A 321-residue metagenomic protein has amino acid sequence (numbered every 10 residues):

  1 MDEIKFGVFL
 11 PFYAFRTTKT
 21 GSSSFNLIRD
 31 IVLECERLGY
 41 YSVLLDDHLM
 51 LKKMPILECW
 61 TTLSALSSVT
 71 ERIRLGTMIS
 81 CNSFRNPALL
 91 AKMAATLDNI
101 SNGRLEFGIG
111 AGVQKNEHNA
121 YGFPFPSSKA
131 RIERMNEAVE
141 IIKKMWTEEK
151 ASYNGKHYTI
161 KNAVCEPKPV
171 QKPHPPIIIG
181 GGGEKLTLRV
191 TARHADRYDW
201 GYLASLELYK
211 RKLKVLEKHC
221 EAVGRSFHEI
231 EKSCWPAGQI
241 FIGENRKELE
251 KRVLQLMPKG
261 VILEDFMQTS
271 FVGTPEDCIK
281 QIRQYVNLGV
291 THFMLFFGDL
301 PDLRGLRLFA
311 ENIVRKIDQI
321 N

Functional and structural regions predicted by a protein language model:
M1-V69, P173-P175: N-terminal beta1-alpha1-beta2 module of alpha/beta enzyme domains
D2, S127-P169, Y202-T291, P301-R304 (+1 more regions): An alpha-helical appendage that flanks or caps ligand/catalytic pockets
D2-S23, S83-S152, G201, E207-R211: Flexible, glycine-rich active-site loops centered on histidine and acidic residues that chelate a metal or position
F6-L10, V43-L45, L75-T77, L105-I109 (+4 more regions): Hydrophobic faces of well-ordered beta-strands that scaffold small-molecule active sites in alpha/beta enzyme cores
F12-N26, S80-P87, P173-G183, D265-E276: Active-site mouth loops of central-metabolism enzymes
S22-C35, L90-M93, G181-V190, T274-Q284: Short, acidic/polar
I56-T77, R134-I141, F309-N321: Alpha-helix-loop-beta-strand connector modules within alpha/beta enzyme cores
L66, L97, F107, I142 (+6 more regions): Conserved, mostly hydrophobic/aromatic
